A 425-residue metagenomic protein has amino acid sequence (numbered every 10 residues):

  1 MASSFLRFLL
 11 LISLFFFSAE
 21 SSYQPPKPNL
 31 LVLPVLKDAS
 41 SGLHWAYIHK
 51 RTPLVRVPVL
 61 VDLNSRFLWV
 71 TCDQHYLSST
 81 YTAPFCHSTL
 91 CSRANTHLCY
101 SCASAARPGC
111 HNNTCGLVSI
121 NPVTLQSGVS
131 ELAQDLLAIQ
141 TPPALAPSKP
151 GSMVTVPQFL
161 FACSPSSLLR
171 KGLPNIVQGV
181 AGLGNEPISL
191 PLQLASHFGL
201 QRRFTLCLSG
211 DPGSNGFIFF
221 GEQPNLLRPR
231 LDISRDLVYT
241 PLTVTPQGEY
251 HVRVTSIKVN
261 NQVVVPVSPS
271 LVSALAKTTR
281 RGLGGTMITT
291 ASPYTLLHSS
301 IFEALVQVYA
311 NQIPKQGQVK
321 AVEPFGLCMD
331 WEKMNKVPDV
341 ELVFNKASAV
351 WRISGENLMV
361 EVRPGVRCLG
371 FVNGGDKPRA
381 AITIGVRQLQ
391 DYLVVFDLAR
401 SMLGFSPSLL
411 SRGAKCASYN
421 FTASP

Functional and structural regions predicted by a protein language model:
S3-R7, I12-Q24, S40-G42, K50-L54 (+9 more regions): Aspartic protease catalytic domain
S22-P34: Primarily auto-inhibitory N-terminal propeptides
A39-F159, C163-P174: Signature of the N-terminal lobe/flap region of pepsin-like aspartyl proteases
V59, T286-I288: Residue-level marker for buried hydrophobic side chains located in beta-strands that build the well-ordered beta-sheet
C72-N112, S300-E341: A compact, surface-exposed functional segment
T114-P122, P187-L192, K320-D330: Charged, amphipathic alpha-helical segments
P122-E249, R280, M287, L342 (+1 more regions): Glycine-rich flap/beta-hairpin and adjacent strands of clan AA aspartyl proteases
